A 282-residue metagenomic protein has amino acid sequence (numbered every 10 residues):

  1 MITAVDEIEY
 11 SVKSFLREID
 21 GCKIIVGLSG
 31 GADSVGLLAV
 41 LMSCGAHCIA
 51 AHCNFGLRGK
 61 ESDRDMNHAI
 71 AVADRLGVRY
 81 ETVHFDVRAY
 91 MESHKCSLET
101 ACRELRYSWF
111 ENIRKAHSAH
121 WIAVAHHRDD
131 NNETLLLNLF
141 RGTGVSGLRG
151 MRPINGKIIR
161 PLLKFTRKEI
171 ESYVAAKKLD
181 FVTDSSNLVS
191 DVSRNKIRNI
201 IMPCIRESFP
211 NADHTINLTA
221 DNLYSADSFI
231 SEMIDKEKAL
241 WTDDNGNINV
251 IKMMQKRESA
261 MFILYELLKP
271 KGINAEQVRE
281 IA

Functional and structural regions predicted by a protein language model:
M1-M202: Core alpha/beta nucleotide-donor-binding catalytic domains of modification enzymes
I2-D33, I49-F55, F85, L105 (+2 more regions): AMP-forming adenylation/ATP pyrophosphatase catalytic core
G142, K177, C204-S208, A226 (+1 more regions): Change "in soluble alpha/beta enzymes" to "in soluble alpha/beta proteins
V145, P210, H214, F229-E232: Charged, solvent-exposed alpha-helical segments that act as regulatory interaction surfaces
N187-R194, D213-Y224: Internal, active-site/partner-interface "lid" segment
N199-I216: Conserved anion/nucleotide-ligand pocket segment
